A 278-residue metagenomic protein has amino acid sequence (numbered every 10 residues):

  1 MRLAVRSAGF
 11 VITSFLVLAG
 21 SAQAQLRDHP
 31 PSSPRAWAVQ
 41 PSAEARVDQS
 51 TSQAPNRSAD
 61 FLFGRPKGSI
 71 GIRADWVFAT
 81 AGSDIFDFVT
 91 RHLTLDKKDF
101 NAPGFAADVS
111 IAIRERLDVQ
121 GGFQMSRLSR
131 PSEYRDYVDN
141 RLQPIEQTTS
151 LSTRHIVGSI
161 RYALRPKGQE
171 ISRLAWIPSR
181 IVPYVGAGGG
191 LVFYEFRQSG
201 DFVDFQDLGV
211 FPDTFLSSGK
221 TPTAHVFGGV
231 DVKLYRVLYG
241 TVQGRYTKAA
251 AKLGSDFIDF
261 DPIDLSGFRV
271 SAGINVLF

Functional and structural regions predicted by a protein language model:
M1-V11: Bacterial N-terminal signal peptides that target proteins for export
G9-A19: Bacterial N-terminal signal peptides
A24-I111, Y194-F196, G273-L277: Short glycine/proline- and aromatic-enriched beta-strand/turn motifs that initiate or cap beta-hairpins
S50-T51, S83-T90, R135-Q143, V203-F211 (+1 more regions): Flexible, solvent-exposed coil segments and beta strand-coil junctions, predominantly the extracellular/periplasmic
R57-S58, T90-D96, R141-S150, S172 (+2 more regions): Extracellular loop and loop/strand-boundary signature of outer-membrane beta-barrel proteins
P66-G68, D99-F105, S150-I156, I181 (+2 more regions): Residues that define the transmembrane beta-barrel architecture of outer-membrane proteins
A74-F78, S110-V203, V270-F278: Gram-negative (and chloroplast) outer-membrane scaffold detector with strong preference for beta-barrel transmembrane
S83, L128, P144, V226 (+1 more regions): Predominantly the C-terminal beta-signal and adjacent terminal strand-loop region of outer-membrane beta-barrel
